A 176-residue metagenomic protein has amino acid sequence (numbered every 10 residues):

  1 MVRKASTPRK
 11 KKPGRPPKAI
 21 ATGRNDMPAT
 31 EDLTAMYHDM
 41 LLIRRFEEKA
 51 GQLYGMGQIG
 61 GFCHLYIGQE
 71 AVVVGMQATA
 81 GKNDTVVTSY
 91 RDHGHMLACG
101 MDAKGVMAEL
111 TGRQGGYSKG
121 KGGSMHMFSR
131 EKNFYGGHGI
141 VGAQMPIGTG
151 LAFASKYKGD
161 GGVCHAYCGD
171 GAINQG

Functional and structural regions predicted by a protein language model:
V2-P17: Arg/Lys-rich, glycine/proline-spaced intrinsically disordered segments in nuclear chromatin/transcription regulators
P17-R24, T30-L33, M56: Generic N-terminal amphipathic, Lys/Arg-enriched alpha-helix
T22, A35, H165-C168: A short, structure-level motif marking secondary-structure boundaries and short turns
R24-M27, Y37, C63: Generic amphipathic alpha-helical segments used as scaffolds and interaction surfaces in large, multi-domain proteins
A29-L42: Mature N-terminal segment immediately following signal peptide/propeptide cleavage in secreted/periplasmic
E48-Q52, M56-G176: Cofactor-binding active-site loop characterized by glycine-rich and histidine/acidic residues
